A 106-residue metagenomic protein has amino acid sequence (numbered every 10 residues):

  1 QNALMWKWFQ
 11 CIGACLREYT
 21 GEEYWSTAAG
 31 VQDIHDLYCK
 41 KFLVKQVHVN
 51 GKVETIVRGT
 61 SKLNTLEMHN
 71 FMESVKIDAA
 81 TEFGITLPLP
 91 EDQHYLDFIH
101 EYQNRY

Functional and structural regions predicted by a protein language model:
Q1-E73, I77-Y106: Acidic (Asp/Glu-rich) sequence patches and key acidic residues that form negatively charged surfaces used
